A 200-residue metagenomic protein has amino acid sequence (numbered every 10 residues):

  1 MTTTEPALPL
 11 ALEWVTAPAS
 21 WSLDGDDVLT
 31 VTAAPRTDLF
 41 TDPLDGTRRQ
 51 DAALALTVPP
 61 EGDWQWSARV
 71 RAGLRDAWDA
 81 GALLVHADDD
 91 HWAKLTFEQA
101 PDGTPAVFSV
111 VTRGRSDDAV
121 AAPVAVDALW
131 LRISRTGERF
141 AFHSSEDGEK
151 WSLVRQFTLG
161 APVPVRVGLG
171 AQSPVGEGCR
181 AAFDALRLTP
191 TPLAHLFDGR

Functional and structural regions predicted by a protein language model:
M1-R200: Extracellular glycan-recognition regions
